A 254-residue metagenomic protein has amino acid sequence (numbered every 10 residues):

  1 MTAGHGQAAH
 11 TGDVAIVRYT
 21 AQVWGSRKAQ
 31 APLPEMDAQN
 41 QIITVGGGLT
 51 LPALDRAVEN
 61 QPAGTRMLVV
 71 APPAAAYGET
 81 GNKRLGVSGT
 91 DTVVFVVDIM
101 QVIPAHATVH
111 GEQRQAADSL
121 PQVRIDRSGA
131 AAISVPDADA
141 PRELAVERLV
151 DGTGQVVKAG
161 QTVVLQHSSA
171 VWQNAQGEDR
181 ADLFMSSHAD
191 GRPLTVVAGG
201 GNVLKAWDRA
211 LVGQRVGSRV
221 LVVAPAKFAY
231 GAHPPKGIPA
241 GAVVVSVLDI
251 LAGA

Functional and structural regions predicted by a protein language model:
M1-A254: Cross-family detector of peptidyl-prolyl cis-trans isomerase
